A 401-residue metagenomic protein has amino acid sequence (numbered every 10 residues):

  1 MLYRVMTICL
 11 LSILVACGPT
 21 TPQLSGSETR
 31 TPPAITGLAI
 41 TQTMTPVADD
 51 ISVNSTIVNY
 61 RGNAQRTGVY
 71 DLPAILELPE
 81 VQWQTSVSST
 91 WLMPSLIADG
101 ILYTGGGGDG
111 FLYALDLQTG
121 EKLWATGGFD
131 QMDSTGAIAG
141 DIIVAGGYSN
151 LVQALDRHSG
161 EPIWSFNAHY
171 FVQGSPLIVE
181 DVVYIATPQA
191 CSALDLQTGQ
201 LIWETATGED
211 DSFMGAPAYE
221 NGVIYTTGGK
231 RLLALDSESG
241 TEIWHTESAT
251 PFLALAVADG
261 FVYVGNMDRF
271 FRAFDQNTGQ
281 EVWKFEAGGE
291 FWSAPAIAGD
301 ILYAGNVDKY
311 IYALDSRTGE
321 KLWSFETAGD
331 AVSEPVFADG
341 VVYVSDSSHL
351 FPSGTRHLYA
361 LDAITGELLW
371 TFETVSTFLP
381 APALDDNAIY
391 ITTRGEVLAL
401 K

Functional and structural regions predicted by a protein language model:
L2-I8: Sec-dependent signal peptide recognition, specifically the positively charged N-region followed immediately by
I13-A16: C-terminal motif of bacterial Sec signal peptides marking the signal peptidase cleavage site
G18-T20: Bacterial signal peptide processing site
L24-I51: Post-signal peptide N-terminal segment of mature Sec-exported envelope proteins
P46-V81: Blade/loop signatures of beta-propeller domains
I51-A64, S88-L112, T126-Q153, F166-S192 (+6 more regions): Repeat-blade elements of multi-bladed beta-propeller folds
V81-T85, E121-T126, E161-F166, Q200-A206 (+4 more regions): A short beta-strand motif characteristic of beta-propeller blades
D116-T119, D156-S159, D195-G199, D236-S239 (+4 more regions): Short loop/turn segments that connect beta-strands within beta-propeller blades
